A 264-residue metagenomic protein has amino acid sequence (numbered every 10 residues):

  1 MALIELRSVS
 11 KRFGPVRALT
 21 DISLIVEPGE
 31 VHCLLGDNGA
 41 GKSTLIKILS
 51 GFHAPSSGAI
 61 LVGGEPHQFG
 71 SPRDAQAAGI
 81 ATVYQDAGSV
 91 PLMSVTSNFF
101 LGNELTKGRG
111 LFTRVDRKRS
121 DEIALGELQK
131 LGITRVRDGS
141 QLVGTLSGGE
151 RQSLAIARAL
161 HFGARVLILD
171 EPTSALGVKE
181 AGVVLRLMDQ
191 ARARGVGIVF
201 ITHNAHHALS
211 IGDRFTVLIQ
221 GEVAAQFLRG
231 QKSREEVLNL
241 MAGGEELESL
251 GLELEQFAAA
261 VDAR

Functional and structural regions predicted by a protein language model:
M1-R264: Glycine-rich phosphate-binding loops of nucleotide-dependent enzymes
